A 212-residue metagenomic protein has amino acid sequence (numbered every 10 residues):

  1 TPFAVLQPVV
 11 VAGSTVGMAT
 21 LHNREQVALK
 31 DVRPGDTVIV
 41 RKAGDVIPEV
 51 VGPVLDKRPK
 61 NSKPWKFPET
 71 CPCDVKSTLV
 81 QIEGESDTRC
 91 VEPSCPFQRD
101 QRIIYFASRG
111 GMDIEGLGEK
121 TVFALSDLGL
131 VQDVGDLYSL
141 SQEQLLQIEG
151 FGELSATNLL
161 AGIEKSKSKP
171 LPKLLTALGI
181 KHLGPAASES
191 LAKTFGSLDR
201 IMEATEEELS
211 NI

Functional and structural regions predicted by a protein language model:
T1-V16: Short beta-strand/loop turn elements enriched in aromatics
P8, R24-D31: Short, surface-exposed secondary-structure edge patches
G13-E25: Short, structured beta-strand/loop micro-motifs enriched in basic residues and often containing a Trp
T20, V32-R33: Short, small/hydrophobic-biased targeting/export segments
R33, D45-K76, V80-I212: Accessory alpha-helical DNA-binding modules that contact the DNA backbone or grooves
